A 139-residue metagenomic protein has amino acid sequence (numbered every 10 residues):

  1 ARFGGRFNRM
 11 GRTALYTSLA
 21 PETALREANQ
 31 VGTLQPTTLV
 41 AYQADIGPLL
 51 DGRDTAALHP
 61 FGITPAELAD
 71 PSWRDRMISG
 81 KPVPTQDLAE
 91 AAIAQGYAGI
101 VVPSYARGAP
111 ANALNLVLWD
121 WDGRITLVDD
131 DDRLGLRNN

Functional and structural regions predicted by a protein language model:
R2, N8-R9, V31-N139: Active-site and NAD+-binding cores of ADP-ribose-processing enzymes
G5-L34: Extended catalytic/binding region for NAD+/ADP-ribose chemistry, centered on the ART fold
